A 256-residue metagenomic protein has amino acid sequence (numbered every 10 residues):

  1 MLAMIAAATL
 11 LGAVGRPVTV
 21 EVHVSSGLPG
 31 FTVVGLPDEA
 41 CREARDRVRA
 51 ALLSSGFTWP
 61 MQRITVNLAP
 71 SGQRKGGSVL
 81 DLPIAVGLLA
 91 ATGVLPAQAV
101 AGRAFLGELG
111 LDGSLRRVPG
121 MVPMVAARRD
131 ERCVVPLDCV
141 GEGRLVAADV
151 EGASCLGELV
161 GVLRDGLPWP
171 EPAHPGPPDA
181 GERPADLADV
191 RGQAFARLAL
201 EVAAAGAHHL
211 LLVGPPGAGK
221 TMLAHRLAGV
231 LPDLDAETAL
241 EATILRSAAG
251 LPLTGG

Functional and structural regions predicted by a protein language model:
M1-H225: Peripheral, non-AAA+ core regions of ATP-driven protein-machinery
R45, G76, L80-L89, D233 (+1 more regions): Conserved P-loop/Walker A NTP-binding site and adjacent catalytic elements of P-loop NTPases
L187, T254-G256: Aromatic-residue hotspot detector
L211-L251: Walker A/P-loop
